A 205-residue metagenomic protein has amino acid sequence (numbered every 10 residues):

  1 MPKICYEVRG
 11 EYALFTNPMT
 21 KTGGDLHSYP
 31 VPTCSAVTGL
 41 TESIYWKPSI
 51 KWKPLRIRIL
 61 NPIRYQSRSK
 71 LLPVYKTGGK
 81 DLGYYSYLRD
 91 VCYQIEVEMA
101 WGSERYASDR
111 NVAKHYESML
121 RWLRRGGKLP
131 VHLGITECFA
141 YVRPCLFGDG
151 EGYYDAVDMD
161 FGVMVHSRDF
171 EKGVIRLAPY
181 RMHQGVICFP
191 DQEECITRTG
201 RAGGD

Functional and structural regions predicted by a protein language model:
M1-G24, H183-T197: N-terminal, Lys/Arg- and Ser/Thr-rich interaction peptides
K3, P54, D90-Q94: Extracellular structured ligand-interaction cores
V8-L14, N61, I95-S103: Beta-strand elements of well-folded, non-transmembrane domains
N17, W52-K53, Y106-A107: Short, hydrophobic/aromatic beta-strand segments
P18-G23, Y65-V74, S108-R110: Surface-exposed beta-strand edges and their flanking turn/coil or helix-capping segments
T20-L40, E117-P130: Short, flexible N-terminal segments of the mature chain
H27-S67: Glycine/small-residue-rich interface belts in oligomeric ring/scaffold proteins and their assembly partners
L72-D205: Internal, well-folded beta-alpha domain core
